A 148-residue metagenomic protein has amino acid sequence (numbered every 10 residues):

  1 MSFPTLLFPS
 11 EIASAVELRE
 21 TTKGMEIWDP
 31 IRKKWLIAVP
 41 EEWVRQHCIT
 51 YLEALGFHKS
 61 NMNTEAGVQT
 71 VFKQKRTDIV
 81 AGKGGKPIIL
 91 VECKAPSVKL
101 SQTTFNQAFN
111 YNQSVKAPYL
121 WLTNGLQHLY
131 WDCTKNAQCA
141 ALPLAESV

Functional and structural regions predicted by a protein language model:
S2-Y119, L126-V148: A short, conserved, highly charged catalytic patch centered on acidic carboxylates
